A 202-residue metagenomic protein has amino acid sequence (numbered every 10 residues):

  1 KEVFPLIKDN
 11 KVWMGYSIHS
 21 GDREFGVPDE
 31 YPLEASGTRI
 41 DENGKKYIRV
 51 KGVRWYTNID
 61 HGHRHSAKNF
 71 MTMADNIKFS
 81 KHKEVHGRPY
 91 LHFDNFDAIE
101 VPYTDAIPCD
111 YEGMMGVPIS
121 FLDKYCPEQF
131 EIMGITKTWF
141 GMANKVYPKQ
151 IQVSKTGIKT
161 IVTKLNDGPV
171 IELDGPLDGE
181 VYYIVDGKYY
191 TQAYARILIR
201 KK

Functional and structural regions predicted by a protein language model:
K1-K202: Class I S-adenosyl-L-methionine-dependent methyltransferase catalytic core
